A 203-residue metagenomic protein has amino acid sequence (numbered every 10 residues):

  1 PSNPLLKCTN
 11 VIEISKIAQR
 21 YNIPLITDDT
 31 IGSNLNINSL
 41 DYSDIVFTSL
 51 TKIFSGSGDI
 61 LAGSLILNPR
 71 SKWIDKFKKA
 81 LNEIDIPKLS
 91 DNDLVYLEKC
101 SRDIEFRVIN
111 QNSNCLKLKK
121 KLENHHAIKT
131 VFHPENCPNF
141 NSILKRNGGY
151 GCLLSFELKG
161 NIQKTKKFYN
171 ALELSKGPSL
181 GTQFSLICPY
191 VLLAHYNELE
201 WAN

Functional and structural regions predicted by a protein language model:
P1-A127, F132, P138: Conserved PLP-enzyme active-site core in the AAT-like
T130-A202: Conserved C-terminal alpha-helix-loop-beta "cap" of PLP-dependent enzymes that closes/shapes the active-site mouth
